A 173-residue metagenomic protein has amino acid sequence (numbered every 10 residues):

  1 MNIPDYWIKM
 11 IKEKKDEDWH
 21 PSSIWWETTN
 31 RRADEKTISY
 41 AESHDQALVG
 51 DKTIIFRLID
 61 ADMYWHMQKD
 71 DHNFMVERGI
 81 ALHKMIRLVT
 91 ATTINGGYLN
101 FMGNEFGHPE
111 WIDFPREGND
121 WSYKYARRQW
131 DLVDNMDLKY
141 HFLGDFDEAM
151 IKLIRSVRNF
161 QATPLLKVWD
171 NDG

Functional and structural regions predicted by a protein language model:
M1-E117, Y123, R155-G173: Conserved alpha/beta catalytic core and glycan-binding cleft of carbohydrate-active enzymes
N119-D131: Short, helix-capping/interhelical loops that line the mouth of catalytic, cofactor-, or ligand-binding pockets
R128-K167: Aromatic- and carboxylate-lined catalytic core of secreted/periplasmic carbohydrate-active enzymes
